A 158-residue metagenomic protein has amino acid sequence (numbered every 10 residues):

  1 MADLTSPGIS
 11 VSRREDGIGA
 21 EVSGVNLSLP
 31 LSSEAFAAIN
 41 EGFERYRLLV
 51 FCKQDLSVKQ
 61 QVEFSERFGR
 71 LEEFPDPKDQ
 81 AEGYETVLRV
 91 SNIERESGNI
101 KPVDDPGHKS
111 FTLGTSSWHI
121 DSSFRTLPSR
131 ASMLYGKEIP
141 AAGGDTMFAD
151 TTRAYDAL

Functional and structural regions predicted by a protein language model:
A2-L158: Non-heme Fe(II) oxygenase catalytic core, chiefly the N-lobe of the double-stranded beta-helix
